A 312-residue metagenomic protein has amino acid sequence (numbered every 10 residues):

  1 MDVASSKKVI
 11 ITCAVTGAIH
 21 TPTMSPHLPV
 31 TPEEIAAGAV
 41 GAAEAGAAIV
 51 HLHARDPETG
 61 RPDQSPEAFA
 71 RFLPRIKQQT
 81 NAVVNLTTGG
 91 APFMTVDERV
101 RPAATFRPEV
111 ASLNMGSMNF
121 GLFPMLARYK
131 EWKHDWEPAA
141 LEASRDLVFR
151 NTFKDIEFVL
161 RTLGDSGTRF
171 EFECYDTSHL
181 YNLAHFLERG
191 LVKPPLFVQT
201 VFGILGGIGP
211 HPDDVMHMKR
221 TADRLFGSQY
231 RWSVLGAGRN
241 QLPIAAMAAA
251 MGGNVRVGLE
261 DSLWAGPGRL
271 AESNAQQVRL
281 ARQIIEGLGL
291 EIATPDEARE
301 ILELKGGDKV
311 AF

Functional and structural regions predicted by a protein language model:
D2-H27, K130-W136, E142: N-terminal small/glycine-rich loop or linker at the start of catalytic domains across soluble metabolic enzymes
C13, R61-L86, V159, L163-D165 (+2 more regions): Alpha-helix-loop-beta-strand connector modules within alpha/beta enzyme cores
G17-A36, T88-V96, R145-R150, E171 (+3 more regions): Active-site mouth loops of central-metabolism enzymes
T23, A48-A70, V201-G206, L263-P267: Glycine-rich, proline-tolerant flexible connector loops at the mouths of alpha/beta enzymes
I35, A42, H53, A111 (+3 more regions): Conserved, mostly hydrophobic/aromatic
P66-R150: Active-site beta->alpha loop and helix N-cap motifs at the rims of alpha/beta catalytic domains
S112-E260, A271: Catalytic alpha/beta core domains of metabolic enzymes, predominantly
M125-W136, G266-L290: C-terminal helical cap(s) of enzyme catalytic domains, especially alpha/beta-barrels
